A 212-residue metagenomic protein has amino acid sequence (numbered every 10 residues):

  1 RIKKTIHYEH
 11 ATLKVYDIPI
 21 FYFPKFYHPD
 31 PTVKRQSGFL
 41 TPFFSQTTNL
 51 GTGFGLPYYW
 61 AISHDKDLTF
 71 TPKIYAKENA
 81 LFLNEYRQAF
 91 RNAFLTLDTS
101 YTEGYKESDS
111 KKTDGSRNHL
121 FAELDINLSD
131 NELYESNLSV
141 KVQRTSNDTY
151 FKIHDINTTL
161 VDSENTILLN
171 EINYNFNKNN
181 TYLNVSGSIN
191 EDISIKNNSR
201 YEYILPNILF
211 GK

Functional and structural regions predicted by a protein language model:
R1-K212: Outer-membrane beta-barrel proteins and related beta-barrel translocases across Gram-negative bacteria
